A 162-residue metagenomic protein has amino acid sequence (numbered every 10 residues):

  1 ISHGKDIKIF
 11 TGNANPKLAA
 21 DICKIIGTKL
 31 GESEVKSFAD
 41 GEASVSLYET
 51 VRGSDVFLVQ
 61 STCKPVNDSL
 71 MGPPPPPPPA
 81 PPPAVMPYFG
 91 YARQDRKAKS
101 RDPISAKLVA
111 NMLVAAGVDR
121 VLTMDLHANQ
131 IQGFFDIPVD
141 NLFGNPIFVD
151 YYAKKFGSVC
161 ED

Functional and structural regions predicted by a protein language model:
I1-D162: PRPP-associated nucleotide enzymes
